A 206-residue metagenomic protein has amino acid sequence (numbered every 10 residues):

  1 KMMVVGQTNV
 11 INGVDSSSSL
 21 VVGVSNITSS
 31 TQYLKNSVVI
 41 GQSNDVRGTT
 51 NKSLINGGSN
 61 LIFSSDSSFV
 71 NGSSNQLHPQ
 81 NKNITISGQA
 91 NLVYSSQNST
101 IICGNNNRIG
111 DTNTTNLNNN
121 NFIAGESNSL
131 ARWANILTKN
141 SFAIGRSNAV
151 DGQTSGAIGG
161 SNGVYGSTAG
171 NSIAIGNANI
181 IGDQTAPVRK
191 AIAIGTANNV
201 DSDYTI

Functional and structural regions predicted by a protein language model:
K1-I206: Glycine- and small/polar-enriched repetitive beta-structure motifs of secreted/surface proteins
